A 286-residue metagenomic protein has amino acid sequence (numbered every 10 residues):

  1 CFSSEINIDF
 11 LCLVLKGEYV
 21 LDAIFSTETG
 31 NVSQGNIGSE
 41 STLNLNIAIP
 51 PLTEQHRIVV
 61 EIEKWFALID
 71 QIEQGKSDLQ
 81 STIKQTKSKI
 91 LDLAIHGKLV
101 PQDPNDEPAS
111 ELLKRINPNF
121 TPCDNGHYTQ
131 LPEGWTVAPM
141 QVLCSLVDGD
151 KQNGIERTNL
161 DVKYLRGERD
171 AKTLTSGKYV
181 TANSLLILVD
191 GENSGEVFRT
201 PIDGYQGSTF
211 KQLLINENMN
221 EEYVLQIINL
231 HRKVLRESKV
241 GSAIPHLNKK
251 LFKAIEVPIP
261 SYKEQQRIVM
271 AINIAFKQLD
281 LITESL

Functional and structural regions predicted by a protein language model:
C1-K16, E28-T42, R166-E168, S176-N229 (+1 more regions): A short beta-sheet element
C1-S4, L43-I49, Y128-Q130, K211-I215 (+1 more regions): Short, well-ordered beta-strand elements within core beta-sheets of diverse protein domains
K16, V60-E63, S145, N229 (+1 more regions): Solvent-exposed alpha-helix faces
K16-Y19, F25, N229-R232, R236: Short amphipathic alpha-helical signal-transduction/dimerization elements
N44, L52, H56, A67 (+9 more regions): Non-catalytic DNA-recognition/assembly elements of restriction-modification systems
W65-A67, Q71-L113, F276-L286: Short amphipathic coiled-coil heptad-repeat segments
N153-R166, T200: Short, basic/aromatic beta-hairpin or loop at an interaction surface
